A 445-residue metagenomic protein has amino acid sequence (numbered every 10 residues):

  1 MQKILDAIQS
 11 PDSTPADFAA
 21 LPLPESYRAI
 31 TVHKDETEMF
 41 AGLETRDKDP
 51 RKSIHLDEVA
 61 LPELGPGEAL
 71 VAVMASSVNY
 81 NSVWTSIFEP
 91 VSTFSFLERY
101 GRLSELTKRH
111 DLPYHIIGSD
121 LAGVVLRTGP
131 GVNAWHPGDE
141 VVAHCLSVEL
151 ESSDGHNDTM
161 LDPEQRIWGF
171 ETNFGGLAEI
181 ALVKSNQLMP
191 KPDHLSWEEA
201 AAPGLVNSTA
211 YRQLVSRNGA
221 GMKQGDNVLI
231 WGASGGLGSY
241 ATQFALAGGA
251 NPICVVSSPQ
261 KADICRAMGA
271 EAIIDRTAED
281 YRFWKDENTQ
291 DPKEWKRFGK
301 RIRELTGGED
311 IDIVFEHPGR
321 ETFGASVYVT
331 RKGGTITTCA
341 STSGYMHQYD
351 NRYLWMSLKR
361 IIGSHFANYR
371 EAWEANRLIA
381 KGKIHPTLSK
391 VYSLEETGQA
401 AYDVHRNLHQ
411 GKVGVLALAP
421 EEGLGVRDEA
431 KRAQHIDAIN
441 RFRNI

Functional and structural regions predicted by a protein language model:
Q2-P22, G324-V327, Y369-I445: C-terminal hydrophobic helical "lid"/dimerization subdomain of Rossmann-like NAD(P)H-dependent oxidoreductases
I4-L23, T37-A75, Y114-I116, G131-V132: A short N-terminal beta-strand-loop micro-motif at the entrance of redox/enzyme domains
A60-S77, P90-D154, P192: Glycine-rich beta-strand-centered segment in the early N-terminal region that forms part of a ligand/cofactor-binding
T107-P113, S119, L146-G232: NAD(P)H dinucleotide-binding glycine-rich loop of Rossmann-like/cofactor-binding domains, especially the beta1-alpha1
T209, G236-L237, E321-T322: Hydrophobic/small residue at the entry helix of a nucleotide-binding pocket
K223, T330-R331: Helix-to-beta-strand junctions that scaffold the AdoMet/dcAdoMet cofactor pocket in Class I SAM-dependent enzymes
I230, L246-E321: Adenosine-nucleotide cofactor-binding segment
S341-S357: Rossmann-fold NAD(P)-binding glycine/threonine-rich loop
